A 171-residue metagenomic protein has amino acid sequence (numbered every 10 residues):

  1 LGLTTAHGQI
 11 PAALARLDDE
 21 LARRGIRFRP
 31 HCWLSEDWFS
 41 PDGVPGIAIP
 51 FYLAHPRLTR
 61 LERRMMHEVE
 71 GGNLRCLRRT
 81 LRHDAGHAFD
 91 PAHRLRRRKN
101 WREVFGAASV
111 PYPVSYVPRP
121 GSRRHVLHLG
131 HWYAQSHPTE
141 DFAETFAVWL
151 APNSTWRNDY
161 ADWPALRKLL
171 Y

Functional and structural regions predicted by a protein language model:
G2-L61, E70-G71, R98: Auxiliary, metal-adjacent structural segments of Zn-dependent hydrolase domains
T4-T5, A134, T139-Y171: Pan-zinc metallopeptidase signature
Q9, A13, L74-R78, R82 (+4 more regions): Hydrophobic (often cysteine-bearing) scaffold residues that line and stabilize catalytic clefts of nucleotide/cofactor
A54-R63, Y112-R124, A147: Active-site-adjacent bridging/hinge elements
R60-R82, H131-A134: Short pre-active-site segment immediately N-terminal to the catalytic Zn-binding motif
G71-R79, P91-H125: Post-HEXXH active-site segment of zinc metalloproteases
G86-R94, A147: Active-site-flanking alpha-helical
R124-W132, S154: Flexible glycine/proline-enriched surface loops and loop-helix/loop-strand junctions
